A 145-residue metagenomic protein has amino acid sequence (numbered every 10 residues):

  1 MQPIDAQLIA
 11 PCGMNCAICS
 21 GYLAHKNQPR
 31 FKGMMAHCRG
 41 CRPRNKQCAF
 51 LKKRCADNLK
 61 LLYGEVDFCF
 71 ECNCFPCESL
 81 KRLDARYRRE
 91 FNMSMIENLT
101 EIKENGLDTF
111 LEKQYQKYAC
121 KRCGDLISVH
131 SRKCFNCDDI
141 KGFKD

Functional and structural regions predicted by a protein language model:
P3-A10, K26-G33, R44-C48, L61-G64 (+2 more regions): Short, flexible, mixed-charge glycine/proline-rich loop motifs that serve as phosphate/nucleic-acid-contacting
M14-F31, A36: N-terminal first-folded block
A17, G21-A24, K46, K60 (+3 more regions): Short functional micro-motifs and their immediate structural scaffolds
S20, R42, A56-L59, N73-P76 (+3 more regions): Cys/His-coordinated zinc-binding microdomains
Q28-R30, M34-M35, R82-N105: Short, surface-exposed polybasic-and-hydrophobic patches located at secondary-structure transitions
C38, C69, C120-C123, C134-C137: Short cysteine-rich clusters marking metal-coordination/redox-active sites
G40-R42, L51: Short, well-structured hydrophobic secondary-structure segments
N58-S94: Mid-chain, well-packed structural core segment of small domains
